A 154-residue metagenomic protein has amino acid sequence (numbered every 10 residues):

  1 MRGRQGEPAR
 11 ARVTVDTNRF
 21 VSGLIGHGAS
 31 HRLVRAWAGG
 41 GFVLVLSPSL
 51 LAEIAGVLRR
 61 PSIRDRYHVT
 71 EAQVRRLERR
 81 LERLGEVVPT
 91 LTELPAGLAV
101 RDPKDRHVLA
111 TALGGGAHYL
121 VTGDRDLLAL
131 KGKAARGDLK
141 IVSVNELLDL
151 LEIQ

Functional and structural regions predicted by a protein language model:
M1-L46: Short, well-structured N-terminal submotif of metal-dependent ribonuclease cores
V21-G23, Y67, P95-R101: Short, flexible loop segments at the rims of nucleotide/cofactor-binding pockets, characterized by
G23-L24, V57, R66, L130 (+1 more regions): Residues that scaffold the ATP/ADP-binding catalytic core of kinase and kinase-like folds
A38-V43, P48-E93: PIN-domain endoribonuclease scaffold, especially VapC-family toxins
P48-S49, G123-R125: Short secondary-structure boundary segments
R83-Y119: Active-site neighborhoods of divalent-metal-dependent phosphate/nucleic-acid chemistry enzymes
G115-Y119, R125-Q154: Acidic, PIN/NYN-like endoribonuclease modules and their adjacent C-terminal/linker elements
